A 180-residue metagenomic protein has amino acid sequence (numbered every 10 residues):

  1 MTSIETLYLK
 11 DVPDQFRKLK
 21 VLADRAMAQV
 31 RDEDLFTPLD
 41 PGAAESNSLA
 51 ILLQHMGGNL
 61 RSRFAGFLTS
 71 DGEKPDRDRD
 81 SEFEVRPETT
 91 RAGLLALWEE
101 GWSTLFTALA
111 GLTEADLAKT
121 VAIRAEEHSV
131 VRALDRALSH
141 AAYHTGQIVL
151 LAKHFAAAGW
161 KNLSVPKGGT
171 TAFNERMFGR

Functional and structural regions predicted by a protein language model:
M1-R17: Extreme N-terminal tail/first-helix region
P13-D24, D32-E82, I123-R180: Short, contiguous alpha-helical
F16, K20-A23, M27, W98 (+1 more regions): Hydrophobic alpha-helical core bundles mediating ligand binding, dimerization, or RNAP-core interactions
M27, G72, T113: Short, small-residue-rich loop/turn micro-motifs
F83-A122, S129-A142, Q147: Acidic/histidine-rich alpha-helical segments that form the ligand environment of transition-metal centers
